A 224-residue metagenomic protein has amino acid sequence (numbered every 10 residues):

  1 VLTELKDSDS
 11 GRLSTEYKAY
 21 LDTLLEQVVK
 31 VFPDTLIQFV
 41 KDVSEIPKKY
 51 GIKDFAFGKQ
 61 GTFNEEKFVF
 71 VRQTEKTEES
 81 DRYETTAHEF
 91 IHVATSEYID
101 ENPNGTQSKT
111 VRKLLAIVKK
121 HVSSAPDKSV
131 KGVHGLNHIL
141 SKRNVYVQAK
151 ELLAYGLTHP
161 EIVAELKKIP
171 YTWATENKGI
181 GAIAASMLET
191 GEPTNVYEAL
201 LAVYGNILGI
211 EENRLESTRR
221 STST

Functional and structural regions predicted by a protein language model:
L2-T224: Active-site-flanking segments in enzyme catalytic domains
